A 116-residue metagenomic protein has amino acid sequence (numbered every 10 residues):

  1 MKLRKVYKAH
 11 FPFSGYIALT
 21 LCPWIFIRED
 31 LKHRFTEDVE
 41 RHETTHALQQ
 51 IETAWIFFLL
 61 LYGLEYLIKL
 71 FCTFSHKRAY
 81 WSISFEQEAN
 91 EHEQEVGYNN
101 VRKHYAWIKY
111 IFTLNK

Functional and structural regions predicted by a protein language model:
K2-I17, A54-K116: Metalloprotease/metallohydrolase-associated module, dominated by Zn2+-dependent proteases
G15-E40, Q50: Short pre-active-site segment immediately N-terminal to the catalytic Zn-binding motif
H33-Y66: Ampipathic, surface-exposed secondary-structure segments
